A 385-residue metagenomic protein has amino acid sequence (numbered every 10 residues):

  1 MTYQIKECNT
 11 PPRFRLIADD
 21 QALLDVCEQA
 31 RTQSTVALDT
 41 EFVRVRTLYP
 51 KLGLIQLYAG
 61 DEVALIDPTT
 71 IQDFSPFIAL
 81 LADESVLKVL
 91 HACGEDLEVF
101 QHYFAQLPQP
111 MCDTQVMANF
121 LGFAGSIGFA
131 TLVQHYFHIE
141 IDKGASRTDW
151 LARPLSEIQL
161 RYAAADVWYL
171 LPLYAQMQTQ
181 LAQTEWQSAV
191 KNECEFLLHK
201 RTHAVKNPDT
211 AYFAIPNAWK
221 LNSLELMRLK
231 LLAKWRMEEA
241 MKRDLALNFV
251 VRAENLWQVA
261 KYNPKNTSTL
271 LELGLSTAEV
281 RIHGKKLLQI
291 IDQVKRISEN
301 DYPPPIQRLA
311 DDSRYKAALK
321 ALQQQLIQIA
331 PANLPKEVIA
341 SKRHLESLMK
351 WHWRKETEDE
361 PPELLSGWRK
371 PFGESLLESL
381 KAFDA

Functional and structural regions predicted by a protein language model:
M1-V36, T40: N-terminal accessory regions of nucleic-acid-interacting proteins
V36-E41, D113, D166: Short acidic catalytic loops
A37, L87-C93: Acidic beta-strand-to-loop metal/phosphate-binding motif
T47-E62: A short alpha/beta connector and helix-capping loop motif
Q56-G60, G94-T148: Metal-dependent phosphoesterase core characteristic of DEDDh/y 3'-5' exonuclease domains
E62-V63, D83-K88: Short active-site oxyanion
I141-K200: Acidic, Mg2+-coordinating catalytic module of metal-dependent nucleases/exonucleases that use a two-metal-ion mechanism
M177-A385: Accessory DNA-binding and partner-docking regions appended to nucleic-acid-acting proteins, especially the terminal
